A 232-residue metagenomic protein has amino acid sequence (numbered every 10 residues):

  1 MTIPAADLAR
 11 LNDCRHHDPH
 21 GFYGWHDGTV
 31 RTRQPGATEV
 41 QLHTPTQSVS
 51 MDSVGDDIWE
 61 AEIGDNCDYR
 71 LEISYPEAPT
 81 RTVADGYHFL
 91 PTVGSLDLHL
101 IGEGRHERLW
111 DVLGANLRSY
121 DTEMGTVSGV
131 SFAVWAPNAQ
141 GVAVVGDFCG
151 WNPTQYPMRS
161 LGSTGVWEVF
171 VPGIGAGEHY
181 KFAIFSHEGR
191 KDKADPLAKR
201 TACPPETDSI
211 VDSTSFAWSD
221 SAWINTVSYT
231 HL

Functional and structural regions predicted by a protein language model:
M1-P19, Y87-V112: A general sequence property marking short-to-moderate contiguous segments in secreted/outer-membrane adhesion
H17-D27, W110-V112, L117-G129: Surface beta-strand/loop "capping" patches
F22-W25, T29-C67, S74-G86, Y120 (+3 more regions): Aromatic-rich carbohydrate-binding modules that target alpha-glucans
C67-D68, P91: Short, surface-exposed beta-edge/turn micro-motifs
I210, T214-A217: Gly/Pro-rich hinge or "lid" segments in bacterial periplasmic/extracellular proteins
T230-H231: Conserved small/polar residues in nucleotide/adenosyl-binding loops
